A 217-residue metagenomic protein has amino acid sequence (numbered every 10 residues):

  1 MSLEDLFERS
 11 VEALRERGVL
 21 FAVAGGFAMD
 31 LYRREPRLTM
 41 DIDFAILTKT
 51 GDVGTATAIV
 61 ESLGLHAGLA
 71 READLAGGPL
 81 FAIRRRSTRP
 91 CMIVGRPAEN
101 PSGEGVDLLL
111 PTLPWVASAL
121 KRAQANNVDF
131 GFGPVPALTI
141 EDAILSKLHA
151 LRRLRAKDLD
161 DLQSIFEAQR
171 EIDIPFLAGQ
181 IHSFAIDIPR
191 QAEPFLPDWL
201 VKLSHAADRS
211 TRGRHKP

Functional and structural regions predicted by a protein language model:
M1-P217: Compositionally biased terminal segments of proteins
